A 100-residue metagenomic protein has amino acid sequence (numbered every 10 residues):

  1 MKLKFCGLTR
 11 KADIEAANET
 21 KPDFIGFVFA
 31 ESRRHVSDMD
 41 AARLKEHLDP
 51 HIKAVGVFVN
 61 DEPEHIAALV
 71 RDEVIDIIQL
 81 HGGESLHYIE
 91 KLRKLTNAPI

Functional and structural regions predicted by a protein language model:
M1-I100: Conserved N-terminal beta1-alpha1 strand-loop-helix module at the mouth
